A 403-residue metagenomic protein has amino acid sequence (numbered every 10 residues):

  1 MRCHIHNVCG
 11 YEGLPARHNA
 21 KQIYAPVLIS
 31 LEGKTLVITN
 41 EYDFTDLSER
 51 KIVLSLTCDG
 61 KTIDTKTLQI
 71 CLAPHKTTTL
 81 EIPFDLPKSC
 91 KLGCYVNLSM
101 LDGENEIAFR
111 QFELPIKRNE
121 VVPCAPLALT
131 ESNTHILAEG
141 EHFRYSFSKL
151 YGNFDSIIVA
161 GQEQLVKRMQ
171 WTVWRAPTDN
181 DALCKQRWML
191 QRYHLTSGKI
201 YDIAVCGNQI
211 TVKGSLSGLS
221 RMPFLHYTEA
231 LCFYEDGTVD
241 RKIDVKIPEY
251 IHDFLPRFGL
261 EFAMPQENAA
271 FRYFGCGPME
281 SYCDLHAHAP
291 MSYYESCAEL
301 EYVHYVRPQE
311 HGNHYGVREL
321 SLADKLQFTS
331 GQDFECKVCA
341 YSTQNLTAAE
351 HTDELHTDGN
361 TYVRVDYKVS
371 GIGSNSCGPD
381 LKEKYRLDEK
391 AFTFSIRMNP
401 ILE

Functional and structural regions predicted by a protein language model:
M1-H75, K88-C90, D333-N360: Substrate-binding clefts and catalytic carboxylate motifs of secreted carbohydrate-active enzymes
I38-Y42, L56, F84, M100 (+4 more regions): Hydrophobic beta-strand positions in extracellular immunoglobulin-like domains
E49-V53, Y95, F154, R257: Exposed beta-strand and adjacent loop surfaces of beta-rich binding modules that mediate intermolecular recognition
S55-T62, G103, V159-Q162: Change "in extracellular beta-sheet-rich domains … of secreted and cell-surface proteins" to "in beta-sheet-rich domains
I70-T78, Y385-D388: Short proline/glycine- and polar residue-rich coil/turn motifs
T78-P87: Exposed aromatic-hydrophobic patches
L86-V121: Terminal connector regions
S89, K117-E403: Beta-strand/loop-rich accessory regions of lumenal/periplasmic or secreted enzymes, predominantly carbohydrate-active
